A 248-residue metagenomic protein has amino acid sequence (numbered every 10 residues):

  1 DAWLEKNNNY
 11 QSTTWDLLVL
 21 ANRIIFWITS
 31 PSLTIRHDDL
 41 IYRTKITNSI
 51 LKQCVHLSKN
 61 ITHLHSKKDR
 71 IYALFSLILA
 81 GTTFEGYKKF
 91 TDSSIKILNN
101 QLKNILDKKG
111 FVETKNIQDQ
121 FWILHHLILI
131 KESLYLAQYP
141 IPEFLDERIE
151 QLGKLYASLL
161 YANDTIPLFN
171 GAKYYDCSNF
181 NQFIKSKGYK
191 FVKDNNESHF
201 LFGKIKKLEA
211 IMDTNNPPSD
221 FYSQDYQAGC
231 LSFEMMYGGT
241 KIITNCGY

Functional and structural regions predicted by a protein language model:
D1-I149: Aromatic-lined, polymer-binding surfaces characteristic of secreted/periplasmic polysaccharide-degrading enzymes
D107, F111-Y248: Carbohydrate-active enzyme catalytic cores, enriched for enzymes that act on polyanionic acidic polysaccharides
